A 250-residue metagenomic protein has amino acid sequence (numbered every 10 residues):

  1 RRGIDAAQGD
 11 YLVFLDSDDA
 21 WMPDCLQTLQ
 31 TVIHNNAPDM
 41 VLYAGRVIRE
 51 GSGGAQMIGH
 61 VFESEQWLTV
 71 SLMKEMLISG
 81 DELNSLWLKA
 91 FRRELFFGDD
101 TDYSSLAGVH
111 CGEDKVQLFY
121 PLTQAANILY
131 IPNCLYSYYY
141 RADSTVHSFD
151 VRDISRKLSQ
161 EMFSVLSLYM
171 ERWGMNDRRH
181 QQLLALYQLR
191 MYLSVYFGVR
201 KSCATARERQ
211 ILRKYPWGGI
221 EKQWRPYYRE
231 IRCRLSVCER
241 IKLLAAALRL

Functional and structural regions predicted by a protein language model:
R1-A7: Glycine-rich, basic loop-to-helix element that forms the pyrophosphate-binding segment of sugar-nucleotide handling
L12: Short aromatic/hydrophobic "clamp" motif used to bind/position activated sugar donors
L15-S17: Catalytic metal- and UDP-sugar-binding loop of GT-A-like glycosyltransferases, i.e., residues flanking the conserved
A20-L129, Y136-D153: Donor-binding/catalytic cores of nucleotide-activated saccharide and glycerol-phosphate transferases/polymerases
S159-L183: C-terminal, non-catalytic tails of nucleotide-sugar-dependent glycosyltransferases
R179-L186, R209, R213: Short, charged, amphipathic alpha-helical segments
A185-S194: Amphipathic alpha-helical repeat scaffolds of TPR domains
F197-L250: Membrane-interface aromatic/basic loop that binds lipid-linked glycans or pyrophosphate carriers, typified by
